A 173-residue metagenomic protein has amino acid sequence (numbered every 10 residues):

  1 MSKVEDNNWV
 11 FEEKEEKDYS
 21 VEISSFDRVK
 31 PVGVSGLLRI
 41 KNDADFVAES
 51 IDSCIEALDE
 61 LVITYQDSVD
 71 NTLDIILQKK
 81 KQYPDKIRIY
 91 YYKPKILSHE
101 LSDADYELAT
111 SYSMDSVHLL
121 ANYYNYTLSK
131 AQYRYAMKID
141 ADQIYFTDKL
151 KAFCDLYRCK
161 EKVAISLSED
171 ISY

Functional and structural regions predicted by a protein language model:
M1-D52: N-proximal low-complexity "stem/linker" segments adjacent to membrane-targeting elements
E13-V32, L73-Y135: Active-site-proximal specificity loops/subdomain of glycosyltransferases
L58, A131-Y133, A141: Short, well-ordered alpha-helix to beta-strand connector turns
D59-D70, R88-P94: Short beta-strand/loop segment that forms part of the nucleotide-sugar
Q66, I139-D140: Active-site acidic Asp-centered loop
N71, A121, N125, D140-L156: Acidic donor-binding/catalytic loop of UDP-sugar-dependent glycosyltransferases, especially processive GT2
D148-I171: Conserved donor-nucleotide/metal-binding helix-loop-beta segment in metal-dependent transferases, i.e., the alpha-helix
